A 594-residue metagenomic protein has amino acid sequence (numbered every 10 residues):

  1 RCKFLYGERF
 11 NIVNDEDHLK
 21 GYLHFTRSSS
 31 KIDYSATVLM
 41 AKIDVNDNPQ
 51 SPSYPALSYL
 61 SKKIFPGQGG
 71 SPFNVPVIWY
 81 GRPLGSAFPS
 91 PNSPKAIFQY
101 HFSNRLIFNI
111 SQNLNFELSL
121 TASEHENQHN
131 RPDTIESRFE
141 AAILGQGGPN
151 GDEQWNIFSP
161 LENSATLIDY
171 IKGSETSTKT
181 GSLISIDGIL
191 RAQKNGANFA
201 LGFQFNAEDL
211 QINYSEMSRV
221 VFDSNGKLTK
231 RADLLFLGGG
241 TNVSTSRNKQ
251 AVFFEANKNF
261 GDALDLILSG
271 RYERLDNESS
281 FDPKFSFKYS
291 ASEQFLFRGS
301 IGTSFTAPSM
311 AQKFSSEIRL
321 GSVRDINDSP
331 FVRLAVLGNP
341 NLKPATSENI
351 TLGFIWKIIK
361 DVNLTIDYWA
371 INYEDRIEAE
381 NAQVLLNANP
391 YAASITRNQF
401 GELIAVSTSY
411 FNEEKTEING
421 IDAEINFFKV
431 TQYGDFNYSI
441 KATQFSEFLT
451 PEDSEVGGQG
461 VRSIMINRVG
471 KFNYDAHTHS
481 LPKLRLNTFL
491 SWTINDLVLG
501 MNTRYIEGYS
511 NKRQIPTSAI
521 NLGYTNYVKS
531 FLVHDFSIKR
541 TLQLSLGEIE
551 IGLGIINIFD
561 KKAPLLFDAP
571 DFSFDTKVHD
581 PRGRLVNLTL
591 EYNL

Functional and structural regions predicted by a protein language model:
R1-N14, S30-K249, T306-V336, P340-N341 (+4 more regions): Surface-exposed, low-complexity loop segments enriched in small/polar and acidic residues
D15-L19, A96-F102, T178-I186, S246-V252 (+7 more regions): Residues that define the transmembrane beta-barrel architecture of outer-membrane proteins
L23, A36-V38, F116-L120, F199-F203 (+12 more regions): Membrane-embedded beta-strand positions of outer-membrane beta-barrel proteins
F25-R27, F108-I110, G188-K194, F254-F260 (+9 more regions): Residue-level signature of outer-membrane beta-barrel architecture
S29, M40-D44, L120-Q128, K194 (+12 more regions): Transmembrane beta-strands of outer-membrane beta-barrel pores
K31-Y34, N113-F116, G196-F199, A263-L266 (+7 more regions): Repeated loop/turn-to-beta-strand initiation elements of outer-membrane beta-barrel proteins
W369-R513: Gram-negative outer-membrane beta-barrel transporters
S446-E447, R504-P516, R540-L594: C-terminal beta-signal and adjacent terminal beta-strands/loops of Gram-negative outer-membrane beta-barrel proteins
